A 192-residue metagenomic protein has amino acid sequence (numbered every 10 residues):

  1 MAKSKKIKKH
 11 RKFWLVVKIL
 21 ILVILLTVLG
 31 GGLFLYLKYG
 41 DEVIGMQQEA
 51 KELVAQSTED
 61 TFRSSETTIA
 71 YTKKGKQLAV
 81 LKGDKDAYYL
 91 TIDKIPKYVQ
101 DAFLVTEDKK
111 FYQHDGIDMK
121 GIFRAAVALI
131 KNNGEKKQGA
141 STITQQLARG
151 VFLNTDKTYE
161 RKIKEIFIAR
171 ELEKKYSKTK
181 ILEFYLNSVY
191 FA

Functional and structural regions predicted by a protein language model:
A2-A192: Juxtamembrane regions of bacterial inner-membrane/periplasmic proteins, predominantly the peptidoglycan biogenesis
